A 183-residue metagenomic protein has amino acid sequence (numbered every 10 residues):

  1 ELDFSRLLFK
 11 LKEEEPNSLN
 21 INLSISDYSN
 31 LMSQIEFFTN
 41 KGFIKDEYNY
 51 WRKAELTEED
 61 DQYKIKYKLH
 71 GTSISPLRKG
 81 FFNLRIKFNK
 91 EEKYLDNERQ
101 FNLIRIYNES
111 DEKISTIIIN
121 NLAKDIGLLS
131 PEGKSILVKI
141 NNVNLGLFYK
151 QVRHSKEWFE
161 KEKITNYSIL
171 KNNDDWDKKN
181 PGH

Functional and structural regions predicted by a protein language model:
E1-H183: Phosphate/dinucleotide-binding and metal-coordinating scaffold of catalytic cores in nucleotide-dependent enzymes
